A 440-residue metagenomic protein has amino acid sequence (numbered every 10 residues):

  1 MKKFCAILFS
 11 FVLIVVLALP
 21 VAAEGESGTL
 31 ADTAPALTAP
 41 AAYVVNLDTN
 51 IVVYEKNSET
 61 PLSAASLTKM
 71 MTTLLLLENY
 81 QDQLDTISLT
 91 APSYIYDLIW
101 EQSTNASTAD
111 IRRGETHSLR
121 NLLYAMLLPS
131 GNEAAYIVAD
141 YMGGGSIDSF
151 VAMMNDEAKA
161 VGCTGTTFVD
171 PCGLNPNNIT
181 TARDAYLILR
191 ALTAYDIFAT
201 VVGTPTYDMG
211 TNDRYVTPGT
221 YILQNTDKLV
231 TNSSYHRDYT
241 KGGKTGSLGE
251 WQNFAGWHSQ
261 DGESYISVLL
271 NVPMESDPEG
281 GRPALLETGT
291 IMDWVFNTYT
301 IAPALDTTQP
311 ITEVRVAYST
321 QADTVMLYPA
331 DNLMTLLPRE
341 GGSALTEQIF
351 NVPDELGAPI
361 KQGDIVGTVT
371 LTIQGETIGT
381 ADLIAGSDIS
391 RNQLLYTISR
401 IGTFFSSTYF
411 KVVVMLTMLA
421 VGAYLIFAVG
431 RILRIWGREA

Functional and structural regions predicted by a protein language model:
M1-F4, L122, F405, Y409-V412: Hydrophobic, aromatic-rich alpha-helical transmembrane segments and their membrane-interface anchor motifs
K2-A23, M415-G430: Sec-dependent N-terminal signal peptides of Gram-positive bacterial secreted proteins and lipoproteins
K2-K3, K56, K69, K244: A general lysine-centric signal
V12-V15, A34, A64, L127 (+4 more regions): Residues at the start of alpha-helices and the adjacent loop-to-helix junctions
P20, M142-S146, V429-G437: Membrane-interface elements of multi-pass transporters and channels
A23-R183, L187-D196: Active-site-adjacent loops and short helices of periplasmic peptidoglycan-processing enzymes
C163-T167, P176-T180, D184-A440: Domain-terminus/edge residues, biased toward the C-terminal soluble/receptor-binding domains of extracytoplasmic
